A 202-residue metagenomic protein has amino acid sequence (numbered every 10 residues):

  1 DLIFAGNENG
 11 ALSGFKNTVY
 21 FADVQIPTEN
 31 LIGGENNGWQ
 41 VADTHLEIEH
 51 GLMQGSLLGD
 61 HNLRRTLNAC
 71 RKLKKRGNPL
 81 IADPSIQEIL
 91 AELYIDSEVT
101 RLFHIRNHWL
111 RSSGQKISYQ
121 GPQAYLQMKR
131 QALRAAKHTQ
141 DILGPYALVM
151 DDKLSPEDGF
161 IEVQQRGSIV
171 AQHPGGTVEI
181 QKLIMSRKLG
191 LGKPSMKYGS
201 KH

Functional and structural regions predicted by a protein language model:
D1-N68, L191-H202: FAD-binding core of flavoproteins
V19-Y20, W39, A69, L102-I105 (+2 more regions): Tryptophan-centric aromatic hotspots in well-structured domains and transmembrane helices
I26-P27, E47-I48, N68, K72 (+4 more regions): Short, well-ordered loop/turn and helix-capping segments at boundaries between secondary-structure elements and domains
N36-H45, M53-S56, L143-H202: Glycine-rich phosphate/cofactor-binding loops in nucleotide/flavin-utilizing enzymes
G59, D83, L90, G121-A124 (+1 more regions): Hydrophobic packing residues in well-ordered alpha-helices of helical domains and bundles
D60-I81, E88-R101: Oxyanion-binding "anion nests"
K74-P84, E98-L154: C-terminal helix-coil-helix/basic helical segment that borders enzyme active sites and/or dimer interfaces and provides
